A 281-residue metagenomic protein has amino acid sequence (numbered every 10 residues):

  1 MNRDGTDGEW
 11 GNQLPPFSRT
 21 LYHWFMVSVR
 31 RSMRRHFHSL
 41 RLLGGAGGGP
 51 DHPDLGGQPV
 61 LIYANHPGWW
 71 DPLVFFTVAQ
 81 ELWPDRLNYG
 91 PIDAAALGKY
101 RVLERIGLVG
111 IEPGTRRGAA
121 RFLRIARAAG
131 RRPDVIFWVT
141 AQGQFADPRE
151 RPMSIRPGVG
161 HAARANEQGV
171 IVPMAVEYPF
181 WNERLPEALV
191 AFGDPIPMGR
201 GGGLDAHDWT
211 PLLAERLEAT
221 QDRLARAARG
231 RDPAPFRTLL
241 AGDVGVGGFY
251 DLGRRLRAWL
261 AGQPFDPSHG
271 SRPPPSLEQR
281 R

Functional and structural regions predicted by a protein language model:
N2-D7, D54-R116: Catalytic core of membrane glycerolipid acyltransferases/transacylases, capturing the structured, soluble-facing
N2-F17, A120-R281: Non-catalytic C-terminal accessory region of glycerolipid acyltransferases and related lyso-lipid remodeling enzymes
N12-P15, R19-R34, H38, E104 (+2 more regions): Short hydrophobic helices that act as membrane-entry/anchoring signals
Y22-H66: Helix-to-loop junction immediately C-terminal to a conserved catalytic motif
M26-R30, F76-Q80, R127, V159-R164: Short amphipathic alpha-helical segments and helix-helix/interface helices
F37-L43, T115-I125: Glycine-rich, highly charged phosphate/nucleotide-binding loops
H38, R86-N88, V135, G169: A structural micro-motif
H52, Y100, F180-R184: Short glycine/serine/proline-enriched coil/turn segments at secondary-structure junctions
